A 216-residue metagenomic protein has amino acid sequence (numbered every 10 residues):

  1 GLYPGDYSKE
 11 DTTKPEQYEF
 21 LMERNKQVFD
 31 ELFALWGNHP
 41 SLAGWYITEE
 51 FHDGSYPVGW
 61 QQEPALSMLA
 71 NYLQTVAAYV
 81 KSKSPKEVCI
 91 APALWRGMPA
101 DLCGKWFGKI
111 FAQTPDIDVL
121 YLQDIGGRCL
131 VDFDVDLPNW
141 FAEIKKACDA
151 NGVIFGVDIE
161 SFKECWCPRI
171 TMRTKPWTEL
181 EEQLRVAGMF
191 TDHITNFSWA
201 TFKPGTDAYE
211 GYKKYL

Functional and structural regions predicted by a protein language model:
G1-L216: Glycan-processing catalytic domains of CAZymes
